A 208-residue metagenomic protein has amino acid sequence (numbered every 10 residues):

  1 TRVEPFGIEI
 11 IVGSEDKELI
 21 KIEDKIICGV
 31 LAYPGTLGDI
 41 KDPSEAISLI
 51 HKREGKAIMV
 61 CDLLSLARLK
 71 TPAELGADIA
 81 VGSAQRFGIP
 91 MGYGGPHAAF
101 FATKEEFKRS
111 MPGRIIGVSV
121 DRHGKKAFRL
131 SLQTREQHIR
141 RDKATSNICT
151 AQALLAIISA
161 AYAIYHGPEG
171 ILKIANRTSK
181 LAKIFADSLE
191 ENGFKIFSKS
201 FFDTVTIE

Functional and structural regions predicted by a protein language model:
T1-R129, N192-G193, I207: Conserved PLP-enzyme active-site core in the AAT-like
V30-A32, R53-G55, A144-T145, E169-L172 (+1 more regions): A short, structure-level motif marking secondary-structure boundaries and short turns
G76, R177-L181, V205: Active/binding-pocket-proximal capping segment
F87-N192, I196-K199: Active-site C-terminal subdomain of aminotransferase-like
F202-E208: A short beta-alpha structural unit
